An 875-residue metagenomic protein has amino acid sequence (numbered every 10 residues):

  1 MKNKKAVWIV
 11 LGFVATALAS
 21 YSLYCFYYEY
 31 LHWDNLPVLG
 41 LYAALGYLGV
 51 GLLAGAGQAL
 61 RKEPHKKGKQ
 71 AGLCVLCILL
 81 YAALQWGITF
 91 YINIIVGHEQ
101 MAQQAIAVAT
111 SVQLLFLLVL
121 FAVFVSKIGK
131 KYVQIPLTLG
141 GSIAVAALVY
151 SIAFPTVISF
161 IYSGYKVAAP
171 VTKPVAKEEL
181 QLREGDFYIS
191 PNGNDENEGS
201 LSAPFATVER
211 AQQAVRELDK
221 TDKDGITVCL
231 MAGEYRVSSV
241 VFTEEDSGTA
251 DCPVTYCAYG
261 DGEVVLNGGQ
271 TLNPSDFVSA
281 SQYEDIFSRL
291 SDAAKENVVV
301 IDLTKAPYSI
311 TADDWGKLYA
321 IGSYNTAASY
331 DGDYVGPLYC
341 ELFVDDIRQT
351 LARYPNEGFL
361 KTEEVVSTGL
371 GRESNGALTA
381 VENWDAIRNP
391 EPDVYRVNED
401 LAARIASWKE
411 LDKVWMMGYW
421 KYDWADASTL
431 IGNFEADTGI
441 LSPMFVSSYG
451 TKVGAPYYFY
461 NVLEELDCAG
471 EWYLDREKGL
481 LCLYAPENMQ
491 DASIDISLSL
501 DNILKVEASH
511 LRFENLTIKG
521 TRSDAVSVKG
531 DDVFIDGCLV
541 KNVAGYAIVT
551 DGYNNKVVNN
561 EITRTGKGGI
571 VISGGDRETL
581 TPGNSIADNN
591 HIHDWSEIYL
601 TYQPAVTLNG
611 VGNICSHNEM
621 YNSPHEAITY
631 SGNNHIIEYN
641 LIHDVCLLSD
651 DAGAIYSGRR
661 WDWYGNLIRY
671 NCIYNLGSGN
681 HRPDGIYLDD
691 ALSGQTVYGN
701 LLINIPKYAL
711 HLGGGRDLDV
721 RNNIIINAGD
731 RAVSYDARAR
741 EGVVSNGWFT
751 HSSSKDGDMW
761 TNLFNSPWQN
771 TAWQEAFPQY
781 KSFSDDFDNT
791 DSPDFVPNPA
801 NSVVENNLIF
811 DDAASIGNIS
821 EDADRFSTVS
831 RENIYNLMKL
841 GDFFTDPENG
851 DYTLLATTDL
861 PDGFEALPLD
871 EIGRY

Functional and structural regions predicted by a protein language model:
L23-W33, G87-E99: Juxtamembrane "helix-exit" motif on the non-cytosolic side of transmembrane helices
L36-L48, Q103-L115: Alpha-helical transmembrane segments of polytopic membrane proteins
Q134-V157: Internal/C-terminal transmembrane anchor helices
L182-K529, S754-K755, N770, T790-D791 (+2 more regions): Extracellular polysaccharide-degrading/modifying enzymes targeting complex plant/algal/animal polysaccharides
C229, V241, T255-C257, V265-N267 (+19 more regions): Extracellular beta-strand solenoid repeats
S238-E245, D251-T255, T696-P706, D717-D851: Predominantly extracellular beta-rich ligand-binding scaffolds that present long acidic/polar faces for carbohydrate
S239-V240, R522-S527, A544-D551, G566-I572 (+9 more regions): Short glycine/acidic-rich loop motifs that flank beta-strands on beta-rich extracellular proteins
H510-G520, D532-A544, N554-K567, T579-S596 (+8 more regions): Right-handed parallel beta-helix
